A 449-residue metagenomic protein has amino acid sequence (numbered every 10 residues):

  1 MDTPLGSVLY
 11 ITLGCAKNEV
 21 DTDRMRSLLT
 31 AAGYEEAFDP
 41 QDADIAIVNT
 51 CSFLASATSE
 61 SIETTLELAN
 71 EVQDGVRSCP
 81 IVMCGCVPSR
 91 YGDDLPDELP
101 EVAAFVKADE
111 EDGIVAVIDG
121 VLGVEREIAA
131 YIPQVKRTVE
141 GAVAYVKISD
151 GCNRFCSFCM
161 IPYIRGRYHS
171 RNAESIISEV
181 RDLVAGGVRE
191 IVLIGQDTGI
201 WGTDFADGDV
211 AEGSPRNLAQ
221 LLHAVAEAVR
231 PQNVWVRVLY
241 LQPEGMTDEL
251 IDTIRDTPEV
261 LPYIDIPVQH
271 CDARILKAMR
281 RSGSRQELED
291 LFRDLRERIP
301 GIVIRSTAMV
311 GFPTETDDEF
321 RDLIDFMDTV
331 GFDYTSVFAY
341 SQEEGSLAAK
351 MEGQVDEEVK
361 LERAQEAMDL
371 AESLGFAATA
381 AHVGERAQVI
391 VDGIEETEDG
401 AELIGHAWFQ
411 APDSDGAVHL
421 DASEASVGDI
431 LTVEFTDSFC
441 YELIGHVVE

Functional and structural regions predicted by a protein language model:
M1-W201, N217, E249, I264 (+5 more regions): Proteins enriched for Cys/Gly/acidic motifs involved in redox and nucleic-acid/cofactor modification
D2, A32, E71, G186-V188 (+6 more regions): Peripheral terminal and linker regions in Fe-S/redox and tRNA-modifying enzymes
I11, I194-Q196, L239-L241, P267-Q269 (+6 more regions): Generic beta-strand/beta-sheet core signal
S78-G85, R90, A185-F320, D328: Conserved SAM/AdoMet-binding glycine-rich loop
L99-P100, V121-V124, D209-A211, I254-D256 (+1 more regions): Short, hinge-like loop/turn segments at secondary-structure boundaries
K136-R137, D252-R255, V268, T379-A381 (+2 more regions): Replace "in large, NTP-powered and nucleic-acid-processing enzymes" with "in large, NTP-powered factors and other
C156, I176, L193, V238 (+7 more regions): Conserved, mostly hydrophobic/aromatic
K350-E449: Terminal RNA-binding accessory module
